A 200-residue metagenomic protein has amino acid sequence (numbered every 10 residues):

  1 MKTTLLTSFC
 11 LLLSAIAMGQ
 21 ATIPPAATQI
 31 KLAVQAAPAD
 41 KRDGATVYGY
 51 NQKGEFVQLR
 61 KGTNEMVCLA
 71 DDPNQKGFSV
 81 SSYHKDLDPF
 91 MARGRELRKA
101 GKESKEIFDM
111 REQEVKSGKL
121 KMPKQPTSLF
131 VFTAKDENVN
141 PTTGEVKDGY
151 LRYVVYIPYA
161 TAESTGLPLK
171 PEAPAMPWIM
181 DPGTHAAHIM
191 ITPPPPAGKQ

Functional and structural regions predicted by a protein language model:
M1-T4: Positively charged n-region of N-terminal signal peptides that target proteins for export
T7, G19-Q20: N-terminal entry module detector
T7-C10, K61: Residue-level signal for mature regions of secreted extracellular proteins and peptides
S14-I16: N-terminal signal peptide c-region/cleavage motif recognized by signal peptidases
A21-Q200: Primary mode marks residue(s) on the alpha4-beta5-alpha5 output face of response regulator receiver
